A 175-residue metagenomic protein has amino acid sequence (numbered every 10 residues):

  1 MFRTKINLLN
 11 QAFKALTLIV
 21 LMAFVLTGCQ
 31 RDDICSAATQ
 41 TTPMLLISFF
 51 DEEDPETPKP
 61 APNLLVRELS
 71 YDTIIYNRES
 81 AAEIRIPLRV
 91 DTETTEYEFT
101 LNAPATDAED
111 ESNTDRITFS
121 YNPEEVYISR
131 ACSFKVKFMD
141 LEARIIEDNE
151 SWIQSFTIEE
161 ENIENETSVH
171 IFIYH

Functional and structural regions predicted by a protein language model:
M1-C29: Sec-dependent bacterial lipoprotein signal peptides
L26-R31, L46-F49, V66-L69, R78-A82 (+2 more regions): Short amphipathic alpha-helical surface micro-motifs
C29-T39, P87-H175: Extracytoplasmic cysteine-anchoring/structural motifs
A37-S48: A short, Gly/Thr-enriched small/hydrophobic beta-strand-prone motif that recurs across taxa
T39-Q40, P58-P60: Short glycine/proline-enriched turns and hinge-like loops at secondary-structure junctions
S48-T57: Structural motif
K59-E109: Tryptophan-paired
